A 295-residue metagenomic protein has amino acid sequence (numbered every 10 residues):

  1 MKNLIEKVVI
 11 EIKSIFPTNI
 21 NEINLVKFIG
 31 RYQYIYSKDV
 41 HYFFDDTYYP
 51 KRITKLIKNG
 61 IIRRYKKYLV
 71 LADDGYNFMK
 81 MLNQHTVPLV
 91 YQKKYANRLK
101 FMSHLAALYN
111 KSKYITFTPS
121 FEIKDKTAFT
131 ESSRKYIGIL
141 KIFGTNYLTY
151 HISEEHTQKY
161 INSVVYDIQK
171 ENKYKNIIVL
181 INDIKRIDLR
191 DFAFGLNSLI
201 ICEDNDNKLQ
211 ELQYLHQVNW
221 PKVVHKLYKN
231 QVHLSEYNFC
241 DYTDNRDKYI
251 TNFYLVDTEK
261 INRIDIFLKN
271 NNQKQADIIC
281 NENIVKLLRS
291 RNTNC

Functional and structural regions predicted by a protein language model:
M1-L25, Q92-Y95: Short alpha-helical segments that sit at the start of domains
K27-G30: Short, locally clustered residues in the helix-turn-helix/winged-helix DNA-binding domain
Y32-F44: Short acidic, hydrophobic short linear motifs in intrinsically disordered regions
F43-K58, R63-R64: Short amphipathic alpha-helical interaction segments
R63-Q84: Accessory beta->alpha helical hairpin/"wing" motif in late/C-terminal subdomains of nucleic-acid enzymes
Y65, K111-T130, N219-E236: A short acidic/basic microdomain associated with nuclease active sites
K94-K185: Exposed, interaction-prone assembly regions rather than primary DNA-binding/catalytic cores
T149, I181-C295: Long, compositionally biased intrinsically disordered regions
